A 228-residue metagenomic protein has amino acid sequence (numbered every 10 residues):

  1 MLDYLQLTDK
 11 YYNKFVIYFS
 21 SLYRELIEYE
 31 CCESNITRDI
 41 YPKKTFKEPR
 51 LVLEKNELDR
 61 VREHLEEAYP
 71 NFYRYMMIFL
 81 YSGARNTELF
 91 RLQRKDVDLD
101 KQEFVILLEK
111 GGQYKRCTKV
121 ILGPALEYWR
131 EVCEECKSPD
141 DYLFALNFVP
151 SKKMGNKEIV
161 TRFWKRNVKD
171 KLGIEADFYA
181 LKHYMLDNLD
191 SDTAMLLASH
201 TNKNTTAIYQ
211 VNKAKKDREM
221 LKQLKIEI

Functional and structural regions predicted by a protein language model:
D3-D39, R85-T87: N-terminal DNA-binding recognition helix of tyrosine site-specific recombinases/integrases
N13, C32, D39-N86: Basic, Lys/Arg- and aromatic-enriched nucleic-acid-binding interface segment
N71, L172-D190, T205-I208: Short basic/aromatic active-site micro-motif
M77, Y81, E88, A180-T201: C-terminal catalytic core of tyrosine-transesterase DNA break-rejoin enzymes
S82, R91-E131: Conserved tyrosine-mediated DNA breakage-rejoining catalytic core shared by Y-recombinases
K101, G112, A125, S138 (+3 more regions): C-terminal secondary-structure termini that scaffold catalytic or DNA-interacting sites
L108-G112, S191, A198-L224: Catalytic-site neighborhood detector that most strongly recognizes the C-terminal catalytic loop/helix of tyrosine
L122-I174, M185, D190: Active-site/catalytic core of tyrosine-dependent DNA strand-transfer enzymes
